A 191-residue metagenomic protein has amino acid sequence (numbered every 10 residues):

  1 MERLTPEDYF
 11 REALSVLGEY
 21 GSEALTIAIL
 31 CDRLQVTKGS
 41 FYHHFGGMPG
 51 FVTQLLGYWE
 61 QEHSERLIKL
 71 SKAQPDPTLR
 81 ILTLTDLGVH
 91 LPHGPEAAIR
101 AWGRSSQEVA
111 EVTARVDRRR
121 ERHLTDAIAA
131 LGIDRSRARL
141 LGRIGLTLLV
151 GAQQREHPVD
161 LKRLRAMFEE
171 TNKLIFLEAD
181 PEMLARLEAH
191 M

Functional and structural regions predicted by a protein language model:
M1-T5: Short, Lys/Arg-enriched anionic-surface-contact patches
D8, E12-G50, Q54: Helix-turn-helix
E12-E19, R66-L70, I99, I144 (+1 more regions): Solvent-exposed, amphipathic alpha-helical segments
F45, H90, A101-S105: Short helix-capping/turn signature of helix-turn-helix
Q54, E65-A98, G145: Hydrophobic alpha-helical connector segments
H63-S64, G94-A98, Q107-R143, A166: Amphipathic alpha-helical packing segments from all-alpha helical-bundle domains
A110, A130-M191: Hydrophobic/aromatic-rich alpha-helical bundle segments in the mid-to-C-terminal region
